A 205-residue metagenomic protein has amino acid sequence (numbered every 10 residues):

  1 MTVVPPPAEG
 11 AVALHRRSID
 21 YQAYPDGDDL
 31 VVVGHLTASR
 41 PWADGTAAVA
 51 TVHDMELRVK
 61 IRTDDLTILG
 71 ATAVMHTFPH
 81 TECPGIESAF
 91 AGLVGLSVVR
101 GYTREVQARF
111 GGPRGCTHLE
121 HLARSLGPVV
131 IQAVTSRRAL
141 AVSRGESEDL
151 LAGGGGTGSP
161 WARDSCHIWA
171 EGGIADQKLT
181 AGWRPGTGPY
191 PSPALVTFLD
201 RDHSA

Functional and structural regions predicted by a protein language model:
P7-G10, L14-D44, V52-D54: N-terminal intrinsically disordered, cationic/polar leader segments that include organellar targeting peptides
L36-A205: Active-site- and interface-proximal helix/loop "cap" or "latch" segments in soluble metabolic and energy-transducing
